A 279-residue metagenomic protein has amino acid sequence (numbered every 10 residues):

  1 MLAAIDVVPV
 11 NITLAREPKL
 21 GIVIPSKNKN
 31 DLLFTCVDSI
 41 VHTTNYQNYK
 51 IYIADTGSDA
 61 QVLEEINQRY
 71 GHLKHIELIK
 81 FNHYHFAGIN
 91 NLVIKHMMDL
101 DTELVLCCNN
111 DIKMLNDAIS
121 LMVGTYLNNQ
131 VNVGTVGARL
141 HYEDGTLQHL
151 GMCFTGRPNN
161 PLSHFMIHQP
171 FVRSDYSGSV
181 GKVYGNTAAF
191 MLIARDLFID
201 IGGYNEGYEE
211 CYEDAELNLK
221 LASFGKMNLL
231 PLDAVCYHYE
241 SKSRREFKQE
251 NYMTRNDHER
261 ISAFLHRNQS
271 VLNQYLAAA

Functional and structural regions predicted by a protein language model:
M1-I12, H141-D144, A215, L219-A279: Active-site-adjacent helix/loop segment of glycosyltransferases that harbors family-specific signature motifs
D38-N48: Short, acidic, metal-binding catalytic loop of nucleotide-sugar glycosyltransferases
S39, I53-E64, N82: A conserved acidic beta->alpha catalytic loop
K80-D99: Glycine-rich, basic loop-to-helix element that forms the pyrophosphate-binding segment of sugar-nucleotide handling
G88, G156-D196: A recurrent flexible, glycine/aromatic-enriched loop bordering the glycosyltransferase active site that acts as
D101-K113: Short beta-strand-to-loop acidic/aromatic patch adjacent to the donor-nucleotide binding site
I112-G156: Conserved donor NDP-sugar-binding/catalytic core segment of glycosyltransferases
L121, G181-G202, G207-V235: A short, conserved alpha-helix in the catalytic core of glycosyltransferases
